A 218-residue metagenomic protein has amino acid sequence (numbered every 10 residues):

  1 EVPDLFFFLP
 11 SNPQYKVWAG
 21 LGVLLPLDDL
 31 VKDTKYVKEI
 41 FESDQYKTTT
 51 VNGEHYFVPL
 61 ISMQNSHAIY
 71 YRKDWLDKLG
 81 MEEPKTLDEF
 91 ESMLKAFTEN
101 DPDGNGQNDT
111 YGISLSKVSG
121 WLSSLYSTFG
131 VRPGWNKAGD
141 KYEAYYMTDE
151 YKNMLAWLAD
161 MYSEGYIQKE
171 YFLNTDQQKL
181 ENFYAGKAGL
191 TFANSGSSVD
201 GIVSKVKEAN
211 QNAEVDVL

Functional and structural regions predicted by a protein language model:
E1-L218: Extracytoplasmic/secretory soluble proteins
